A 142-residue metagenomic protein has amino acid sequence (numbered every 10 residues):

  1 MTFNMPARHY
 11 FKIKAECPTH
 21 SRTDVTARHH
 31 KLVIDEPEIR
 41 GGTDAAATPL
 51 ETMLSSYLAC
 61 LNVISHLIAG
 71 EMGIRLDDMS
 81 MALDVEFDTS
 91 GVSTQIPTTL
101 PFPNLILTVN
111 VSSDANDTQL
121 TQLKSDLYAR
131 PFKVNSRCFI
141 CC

Functional and structural regions predicted by a protein language model:
M1-S55, H66-C142: Extended beta-strand/beta-hairpin segments
Y57-L61: Alpha-helical metal-binding/catalytic segments enriched in His/Glu/Asp
